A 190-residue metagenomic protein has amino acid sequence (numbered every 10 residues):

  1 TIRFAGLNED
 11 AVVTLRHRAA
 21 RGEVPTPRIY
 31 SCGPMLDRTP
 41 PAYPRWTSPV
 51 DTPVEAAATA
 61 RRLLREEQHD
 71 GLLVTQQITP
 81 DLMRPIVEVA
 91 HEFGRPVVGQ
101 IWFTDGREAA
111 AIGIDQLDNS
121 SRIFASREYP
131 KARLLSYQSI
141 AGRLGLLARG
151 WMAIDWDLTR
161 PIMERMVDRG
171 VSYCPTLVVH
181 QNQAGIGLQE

Functional and structural regions predicted by a protein language model:
T1-D10, T26-P34, E66-I78, V87 (+4 more regions): Divalent metal-dependent hydrolysis catalytic cores, especially in the metallo-beta-lactamase
T1-R21, T39-Y43, V54, E108-L117 (+1 more regions): Metal-associated gating/positioning segment near the N- to mid-region
F4-V13, D37-R38, Q77-R84, F103-R107 (+2 more regions): Active-site environment of divalent metal-dependent phosphoester hydrolases
R16-A20, M83-G94, V167: Surface-exposed amphipathic alpha-helices with a cationic face
V24-W46: Metal-cofactor-binding active-site regions of metalloenzymes
W46-L63, I101-R107: Short, acidic/polar
T59-I78, I123-E190: Active-site neighborhoods of metal-dependent hydrolases
I86, H91, V98-A110, D115-L117: Functional cores that coordinate and move charged inorganic groups
